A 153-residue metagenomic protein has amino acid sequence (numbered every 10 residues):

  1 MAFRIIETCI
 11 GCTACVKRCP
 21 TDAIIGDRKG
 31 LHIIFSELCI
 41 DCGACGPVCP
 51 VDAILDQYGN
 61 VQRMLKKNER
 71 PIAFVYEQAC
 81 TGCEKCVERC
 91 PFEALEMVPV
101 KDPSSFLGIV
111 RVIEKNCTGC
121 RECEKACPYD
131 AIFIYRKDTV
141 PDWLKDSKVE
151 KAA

Functional and structural regions predicted by a protein language model:
M1-T8, V16-K17, E37-A153: Flanking helices and flexible, charged tails adjoining ferredoxin-like Fe-S electron-transfer domains in multi-subunit
G26: Glycine-rich phosphate/oxyanion-binding loops and their immediately adjacent helices within cytosolic catalytic domains
